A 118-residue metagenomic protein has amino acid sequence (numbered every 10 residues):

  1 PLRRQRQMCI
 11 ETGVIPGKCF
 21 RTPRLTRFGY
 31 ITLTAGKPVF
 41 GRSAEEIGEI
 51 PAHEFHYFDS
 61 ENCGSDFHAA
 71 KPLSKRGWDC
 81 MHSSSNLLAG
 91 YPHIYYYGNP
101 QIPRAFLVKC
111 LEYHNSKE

Functional and structural regions predicted by a protein language model:
P1-I10: Single conserved hydrophobic/aromatic residue that forms the stacking wall/gate of nucleotide- or nucleobase-binding
Q7, V14-G17, R21: C-terminal, non-catalytic macromolecule-binding modules
C19-E118: Amide-donor transfer/coupling interface in amidating biosynthetic enzymes
